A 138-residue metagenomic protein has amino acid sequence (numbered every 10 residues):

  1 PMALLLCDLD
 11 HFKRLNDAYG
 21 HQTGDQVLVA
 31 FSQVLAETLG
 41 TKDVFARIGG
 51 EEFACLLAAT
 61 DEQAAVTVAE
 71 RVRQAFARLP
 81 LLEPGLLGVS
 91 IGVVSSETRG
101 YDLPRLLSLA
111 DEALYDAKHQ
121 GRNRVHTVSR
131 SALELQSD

Functional and structural regions predicted by a protein language model:
P1-A3, D10-E37, A46-G50, A54-C55 (+3 more regions): Conserved long alpha-helical elements within nucleotide-processing catalytic cores of c-di-GMP signaling and class III
C7, F53, V89-V93: A structural signal for short, well-ordered beta-strand segments
V44-R47, G85: A short pre-motif secondary-structure segment
L56-A58, V94-S96: Short hydrophobic/aromatic beta-strand micro-patches that form the beta-sheet surface supporting nucleotide- or nucleic
Q63-T67, S96-E112, D116-D138: Catalytic cores and conserved motifs of cyclic dinucleotide signaling enzymes
L86-G88, G100: A structural micro-motif at secondary-structure boundaries
